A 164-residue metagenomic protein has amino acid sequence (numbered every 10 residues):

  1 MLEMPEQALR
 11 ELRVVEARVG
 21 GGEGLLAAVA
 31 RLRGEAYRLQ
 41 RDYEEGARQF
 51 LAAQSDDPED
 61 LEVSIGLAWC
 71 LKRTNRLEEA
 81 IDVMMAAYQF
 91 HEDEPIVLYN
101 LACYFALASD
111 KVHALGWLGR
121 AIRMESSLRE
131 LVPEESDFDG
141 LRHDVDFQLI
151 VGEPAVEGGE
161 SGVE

Functional and structural regions predicted by a protein language model:
V15, A52-A53, A86-A87, R120-A121: Canonical positions in the second alpha-helix
R18-G22, D56, F90, M124: Structural marker of alpha-solenoid helical repeat scaffolds
G24, A28, E62, I96 (+1 more regions): Start-of-helix register in tetratricopeptide repeats
L32, G66, N100, E134-E135: Canonical tetratricopeptide repeat
